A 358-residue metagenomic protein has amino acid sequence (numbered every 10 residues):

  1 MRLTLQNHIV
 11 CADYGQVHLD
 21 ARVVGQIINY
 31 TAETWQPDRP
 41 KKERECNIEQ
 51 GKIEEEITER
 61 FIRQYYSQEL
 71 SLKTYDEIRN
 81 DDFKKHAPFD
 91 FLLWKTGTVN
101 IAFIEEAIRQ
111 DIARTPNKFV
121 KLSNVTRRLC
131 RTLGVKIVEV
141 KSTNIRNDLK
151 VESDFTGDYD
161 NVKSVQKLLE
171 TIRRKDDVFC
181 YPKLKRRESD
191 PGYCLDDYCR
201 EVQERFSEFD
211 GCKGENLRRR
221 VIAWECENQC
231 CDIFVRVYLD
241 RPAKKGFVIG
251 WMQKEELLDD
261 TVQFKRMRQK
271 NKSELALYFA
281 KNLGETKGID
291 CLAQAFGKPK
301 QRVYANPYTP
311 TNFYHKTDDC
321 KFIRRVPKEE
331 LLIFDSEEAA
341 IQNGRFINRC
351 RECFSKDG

Functional and structural regions predicted by a protein language model:
M1-P88, L93-K300: Nucleic-acid endonuclease domains
K298-G358: Mature, structured domains enriched in cysteine- and short glycine motifs
